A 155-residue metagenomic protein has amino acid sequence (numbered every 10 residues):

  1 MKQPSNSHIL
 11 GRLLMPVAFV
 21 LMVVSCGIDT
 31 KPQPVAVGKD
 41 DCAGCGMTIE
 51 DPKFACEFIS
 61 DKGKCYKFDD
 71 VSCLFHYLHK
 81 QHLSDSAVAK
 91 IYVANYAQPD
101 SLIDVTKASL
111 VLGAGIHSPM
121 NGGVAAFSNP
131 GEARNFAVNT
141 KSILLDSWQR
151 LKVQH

Functional and structural regions predicted by a protein language model:
K2-L14: Bacterial N-terminal signal peptides that target proteins for export
V23-S25: C-terminal motif of bacterial Sec signal peptides marking the signal peptidase cleavage site
G27-D29: Bacterial signal peptide processing site
G38: Short metal-coordination and nucleic-acid-contact micro-motifs, chiefly zinc-binding Cys/His arrays
D41-K80: Post-signal-peptide N-terminal segment of Sec-exported extracytoplasmic proteins
K53-I59, D104-S118: Short aromatic-glycine-(Arg/Gly/Cys) micro-motifs in beta-strand/loop hairpins
K67-I103, L110: Mature extracytoplasmic domains of secretory-pathway proteins
A126-H155: C-terminal partner/receptor-binding element of secreted or periplasmic proteins
